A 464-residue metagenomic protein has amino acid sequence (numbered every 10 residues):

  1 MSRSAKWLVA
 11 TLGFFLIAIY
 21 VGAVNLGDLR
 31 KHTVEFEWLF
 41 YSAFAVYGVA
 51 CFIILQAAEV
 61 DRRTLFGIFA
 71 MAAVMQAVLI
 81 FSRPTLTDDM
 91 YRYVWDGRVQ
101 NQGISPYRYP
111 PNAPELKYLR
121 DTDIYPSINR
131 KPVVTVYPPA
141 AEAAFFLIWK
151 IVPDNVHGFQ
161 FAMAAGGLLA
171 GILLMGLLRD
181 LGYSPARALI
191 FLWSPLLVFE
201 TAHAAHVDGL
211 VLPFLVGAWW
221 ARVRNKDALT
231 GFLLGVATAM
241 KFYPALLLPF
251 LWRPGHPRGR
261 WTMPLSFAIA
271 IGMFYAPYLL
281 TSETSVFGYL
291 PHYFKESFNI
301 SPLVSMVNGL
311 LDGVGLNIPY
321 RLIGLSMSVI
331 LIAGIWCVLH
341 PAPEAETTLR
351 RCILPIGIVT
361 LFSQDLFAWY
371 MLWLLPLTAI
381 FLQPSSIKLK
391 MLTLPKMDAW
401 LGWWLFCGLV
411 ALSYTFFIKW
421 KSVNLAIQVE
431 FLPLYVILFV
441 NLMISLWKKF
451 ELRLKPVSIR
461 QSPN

Functional and structural regions predicted by a protein language model:
M1-V78, R179, E344, T348-R350 (+2 more regions): Start-transfer (signal-anchor) and selected internal transmembrane alpha helices of multi-pass inner/ER membrane
G48-Q56, L147, H157-L181, P185 (+3 more regions): Transmembrane-helix motifs of polytopic, lipid-linked glycan transferases
D61-Q160: Intramembrane catalytic core of multi-pass membrane enzymes that act on lipidic substrates
R63-G67, L174-L196, A345-E346: Transmembrane-helix signature of polytopic, membrane-embedded enzymes that assemble or transfer cell-envelope glycans
I68-M75, H256-L279, L409: Hydrophobic alpha-helical membrane-interfacial segments at the cytosolic entry of transmembrane helices
A72, F161-A165, S184-R222, L234-T238 (+3 more regions): Membrane-embedded helix bundles of polyisoprenyl
G167, G171, G272-Y275, H292-D365 (+2 more regions): Aromatic/glycine/proline-enriched transmembrane-helix motif characteristic of membrane-embedded glycan-assembly enzymes
Q383-P384, T393-N464: Aromatic-enriched
